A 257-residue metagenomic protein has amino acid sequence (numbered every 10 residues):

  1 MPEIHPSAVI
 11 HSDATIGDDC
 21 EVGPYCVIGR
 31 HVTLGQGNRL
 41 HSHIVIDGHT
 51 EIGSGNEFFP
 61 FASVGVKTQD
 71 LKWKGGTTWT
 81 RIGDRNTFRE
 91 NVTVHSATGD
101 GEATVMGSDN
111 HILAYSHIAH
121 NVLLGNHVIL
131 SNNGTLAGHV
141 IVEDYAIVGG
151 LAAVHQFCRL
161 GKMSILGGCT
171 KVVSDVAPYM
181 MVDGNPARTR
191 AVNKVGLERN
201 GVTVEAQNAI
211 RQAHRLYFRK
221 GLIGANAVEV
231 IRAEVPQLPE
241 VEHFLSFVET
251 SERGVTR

Functional and structural regions predicted by a protein language model:
M1-S7, S12, D18-D19, G55 (+5 more regions): Terminal amphipathic alpha-helical/low-complexity segments used for targeting or macromolecular assembly
E3-D183, A187-R188: Structural signal for interior beta-strand "rungs" in well-ordered beta-sheet cores of soluble enzyme domains
